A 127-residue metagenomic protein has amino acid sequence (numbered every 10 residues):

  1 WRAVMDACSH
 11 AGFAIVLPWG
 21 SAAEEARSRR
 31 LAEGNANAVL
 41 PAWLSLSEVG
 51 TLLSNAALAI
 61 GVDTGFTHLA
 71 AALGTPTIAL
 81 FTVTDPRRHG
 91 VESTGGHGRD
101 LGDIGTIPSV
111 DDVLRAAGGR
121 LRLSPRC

Functional and structural regions predicted by a protein language model:
W1, V49, V113-A117: Generic hydrophobic alpha-helical segments
R2-P86: Donor-binding and catalytic core of enzymes assembling or modifying cell-surface/extracellular glycoconjugates
R30-A32, V39-L40, H68-C127: Nucleotide-sugar donor-binding patch of glycosyltransferase catalytic domains
